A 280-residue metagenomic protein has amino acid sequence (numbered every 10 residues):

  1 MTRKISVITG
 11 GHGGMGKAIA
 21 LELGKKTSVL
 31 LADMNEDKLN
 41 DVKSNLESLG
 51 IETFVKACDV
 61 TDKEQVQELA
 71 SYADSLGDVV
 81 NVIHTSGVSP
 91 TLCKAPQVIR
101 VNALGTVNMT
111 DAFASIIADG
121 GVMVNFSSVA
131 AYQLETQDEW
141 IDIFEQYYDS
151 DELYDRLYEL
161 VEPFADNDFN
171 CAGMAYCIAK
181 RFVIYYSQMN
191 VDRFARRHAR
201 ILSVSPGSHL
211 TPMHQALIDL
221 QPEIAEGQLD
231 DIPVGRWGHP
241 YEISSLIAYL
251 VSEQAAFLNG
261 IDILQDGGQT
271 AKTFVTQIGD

Functional and structural regions predicted by a protein language model:
H12-G13: Conserved glycine-rich cofactor-binding loop
K26-D41: Conserved glycine-rich Rossmann-like NAD(P)H-binding loop of the short-chain dehydrogenase/reductase
L46-E64: Rossmann-fold cofactor-recognition segment
I83-P90, S127, G268: Conserved NAD(P)H cofactor-binding loop of Rossmann-fold oxidoreductase domains
P90-L92, V122-R196, P206-L210: Catalytic loop of short-chain dehydrogenase/reductase
R200, L258-G260: Short, small/polar-rich loop/turn modules that mediate ligand/substrate recognition or access, typified
I232-I243: A conserved structural motif in NAD(P)-dependent oxidoreductases
